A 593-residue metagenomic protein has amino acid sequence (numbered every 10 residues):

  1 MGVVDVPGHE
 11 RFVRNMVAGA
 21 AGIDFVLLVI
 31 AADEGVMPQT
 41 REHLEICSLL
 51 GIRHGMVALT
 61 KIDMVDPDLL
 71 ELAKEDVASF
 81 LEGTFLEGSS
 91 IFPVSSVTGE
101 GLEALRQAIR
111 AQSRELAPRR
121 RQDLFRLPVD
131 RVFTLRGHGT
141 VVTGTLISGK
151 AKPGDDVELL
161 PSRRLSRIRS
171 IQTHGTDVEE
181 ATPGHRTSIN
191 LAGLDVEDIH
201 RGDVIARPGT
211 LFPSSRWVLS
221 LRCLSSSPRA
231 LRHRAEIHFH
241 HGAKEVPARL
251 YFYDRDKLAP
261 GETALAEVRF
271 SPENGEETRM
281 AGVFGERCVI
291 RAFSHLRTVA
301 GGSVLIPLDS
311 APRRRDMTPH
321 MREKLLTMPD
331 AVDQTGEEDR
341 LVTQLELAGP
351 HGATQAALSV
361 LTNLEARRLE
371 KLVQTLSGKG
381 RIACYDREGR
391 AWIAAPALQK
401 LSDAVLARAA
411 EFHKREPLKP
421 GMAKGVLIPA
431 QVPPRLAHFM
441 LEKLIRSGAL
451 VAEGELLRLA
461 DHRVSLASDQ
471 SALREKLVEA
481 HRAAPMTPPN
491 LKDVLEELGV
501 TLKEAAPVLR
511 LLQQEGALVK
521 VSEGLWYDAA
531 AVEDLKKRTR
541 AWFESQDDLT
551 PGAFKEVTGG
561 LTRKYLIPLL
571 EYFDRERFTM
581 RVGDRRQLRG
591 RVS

Functional and structural regions predicted by a protein language model:
M1-V6, E10, T145, D155: Conserved G1/Walker A P-loop phosphate-binding module
V3-D5, M16, L27, C47 (+12 more regions): Residue-level signature of catalytic and energy-coupling elements of molecular machines, predominantly ATP/GTP-dependent
V6-V13, A20-L72: Conserved Switch II/interswitch segment of TRAFAC-class P-loop GTPases
H9, A31-G35, T60-M64, S96-V97 (+6 more regions): Short, ordered loop/turn segments at secondary-structure junctions
N15, Q39-I46, L72-F80, A104-Q112: Alpha-helical scaffold elements adjacent to nucleotide-binding pockets in ATP/GTP-utilizing enzyme cores
V17-A21, A31, S48, D63 (+13 more regions): Signal for well-folded cores of large energy- and translation-related assemblies
V65-L69, D76-S79, L194-K520, D528-R581 (+1 more regions): C-terminal effector modules of nucleic-acid-centric enzymes and ribosome-associated factors
S79-S227: Conserved catalytic-core segments of large NTP-driven translation/proteostasis enzymes
